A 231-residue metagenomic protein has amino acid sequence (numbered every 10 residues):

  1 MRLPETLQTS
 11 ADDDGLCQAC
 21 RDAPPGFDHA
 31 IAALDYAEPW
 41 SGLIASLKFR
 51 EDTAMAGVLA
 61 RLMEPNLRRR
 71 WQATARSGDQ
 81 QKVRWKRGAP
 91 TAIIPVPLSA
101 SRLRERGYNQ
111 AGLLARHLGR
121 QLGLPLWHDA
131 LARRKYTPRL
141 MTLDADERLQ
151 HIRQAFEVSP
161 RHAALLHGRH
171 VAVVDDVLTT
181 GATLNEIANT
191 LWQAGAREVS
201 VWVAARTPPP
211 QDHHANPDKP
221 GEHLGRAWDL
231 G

Functional and structural regions predicted by a protein language model:
M1-D175, T179-G231: Glycine-rich phosphate/pyrophosphate-handling loop used in enzymes and phosphotransfer proteins
